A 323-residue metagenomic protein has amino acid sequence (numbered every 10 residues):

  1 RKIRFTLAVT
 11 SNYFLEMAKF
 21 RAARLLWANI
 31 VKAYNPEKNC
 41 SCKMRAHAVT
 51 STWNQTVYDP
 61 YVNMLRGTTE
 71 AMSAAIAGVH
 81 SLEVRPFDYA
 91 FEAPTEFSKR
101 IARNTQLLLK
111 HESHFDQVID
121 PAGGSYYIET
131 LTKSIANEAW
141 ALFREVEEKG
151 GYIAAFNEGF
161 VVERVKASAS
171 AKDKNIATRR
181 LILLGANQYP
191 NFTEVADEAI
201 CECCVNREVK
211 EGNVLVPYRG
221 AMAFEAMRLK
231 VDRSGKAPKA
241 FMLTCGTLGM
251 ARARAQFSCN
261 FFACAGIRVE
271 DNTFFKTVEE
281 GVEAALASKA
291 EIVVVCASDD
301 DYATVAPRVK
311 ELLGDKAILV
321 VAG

Functional and structural regions predicted by a protein language model:
R1, L65-F143: Mobile "lid/hinge" segments at catalytic clefts and subdomain interfaces of large enzymes
R1-N54, Y58-V62, R144: Gly/Pro-rich turn-and-neighbor structural signature
K2-T10, S41-W53, R85-A93, I119-A136 (+1 more regions): A glycine-rich phosphate-binding loop feature that marks nucleotide/adenosyl-phosphate handling sites
C42-A46, P238, L312-A322: Short beta-strand/loop segments at the ligand-binding rim of alpha/beta enzyme cores
D59-E70, Q117, I128, A136-F160 (+4 more regions): Phosphate/diphosphate-binding loops
H80, E112, D116, E138-A240: Intrinsic disorder at enzyme termini
H111, D232-V295, V305-G314: Generic long, charged, amphipathic alpha-helical segments
